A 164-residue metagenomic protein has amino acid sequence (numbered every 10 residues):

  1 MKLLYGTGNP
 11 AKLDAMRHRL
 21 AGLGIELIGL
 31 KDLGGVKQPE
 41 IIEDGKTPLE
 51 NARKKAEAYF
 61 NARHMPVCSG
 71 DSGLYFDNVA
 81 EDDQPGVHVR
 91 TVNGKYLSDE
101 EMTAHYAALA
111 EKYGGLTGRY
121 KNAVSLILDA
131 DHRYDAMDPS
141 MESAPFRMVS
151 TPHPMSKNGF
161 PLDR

Functional and structural regions predicted by a protein language model:
K2-L4, P10-R164: Anionic-ligand binding patches
